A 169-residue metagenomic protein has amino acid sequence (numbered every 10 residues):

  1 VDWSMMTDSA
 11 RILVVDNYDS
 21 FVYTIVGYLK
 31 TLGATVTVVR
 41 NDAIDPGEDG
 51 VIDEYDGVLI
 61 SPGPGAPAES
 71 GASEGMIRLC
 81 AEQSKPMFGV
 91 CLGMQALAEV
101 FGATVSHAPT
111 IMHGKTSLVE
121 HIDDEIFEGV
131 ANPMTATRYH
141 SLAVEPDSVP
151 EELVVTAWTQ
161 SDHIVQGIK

Functional and structural regions predicted by a protein language model:
V1-K85, L92: N-terminal beta1-alpha1 cap of cysteine-dependent amidohydrolase-like domains
R11, T35-T37, T104, T135 (+1 more regions): Conserved beta-strand segments of alpha/beta enzyme cores
N17-Y18, T110, Q160-D162: Short coil/turn segments
K30-T31, P46-I52, L97-E99, P146-P150 (+1 more regions): Short loop/helix-cap segments at secondary-structure boundaries that form the rim of catalytic
T37-I44, S117-E120, A136-H140, A157-S161: Short gly/ser/thr-rich secondary-structure transition/capping motifs
A43-G47, H113-G114, V144, H163-V165: A short acidic, often aromatic-flanked loop/helix-cap motif at beta-alpha or helix-coil junctions that lines enzyme
E54-G129, P133-T135: Cysteine-nucleophile active-site neighborhood
E125-K169: Catalytic beta-strand/loop cores that center a nucleophilic Ser/Cys/Thr and support acyl-enzyme chemistry
